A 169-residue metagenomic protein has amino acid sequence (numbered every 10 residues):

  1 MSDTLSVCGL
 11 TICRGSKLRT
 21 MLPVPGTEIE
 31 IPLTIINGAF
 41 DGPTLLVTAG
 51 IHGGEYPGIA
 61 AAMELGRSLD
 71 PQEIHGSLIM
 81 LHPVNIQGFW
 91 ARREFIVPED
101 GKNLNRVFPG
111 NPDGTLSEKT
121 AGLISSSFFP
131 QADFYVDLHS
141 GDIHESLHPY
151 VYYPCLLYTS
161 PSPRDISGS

Functional and structural regions predicted by a protein language model:
M1-E28: Short glycine- and acidic-rich boundary segments immediately preceding or forming the N-terminal edge of structured
T27-E30, S117-K119: Short gly/ser/thr-rich secondary-structure transition/capping motifs
L33-D41: Short beta-strand-to-loop junctions in surface cap/lid or active-site-entrance loops
G42-P43, Y56-G66, D70-S160: Active-site/substrate-binding loop(s) of hydrolase catalytic cores
A49: Short HxH-centered metal-ligating active-site micro-motif
Y158-S169: Single conserved hydrophobic/aromatic residue that forms the stacking wall/gate of nucleotide- or nucleobase-binding
